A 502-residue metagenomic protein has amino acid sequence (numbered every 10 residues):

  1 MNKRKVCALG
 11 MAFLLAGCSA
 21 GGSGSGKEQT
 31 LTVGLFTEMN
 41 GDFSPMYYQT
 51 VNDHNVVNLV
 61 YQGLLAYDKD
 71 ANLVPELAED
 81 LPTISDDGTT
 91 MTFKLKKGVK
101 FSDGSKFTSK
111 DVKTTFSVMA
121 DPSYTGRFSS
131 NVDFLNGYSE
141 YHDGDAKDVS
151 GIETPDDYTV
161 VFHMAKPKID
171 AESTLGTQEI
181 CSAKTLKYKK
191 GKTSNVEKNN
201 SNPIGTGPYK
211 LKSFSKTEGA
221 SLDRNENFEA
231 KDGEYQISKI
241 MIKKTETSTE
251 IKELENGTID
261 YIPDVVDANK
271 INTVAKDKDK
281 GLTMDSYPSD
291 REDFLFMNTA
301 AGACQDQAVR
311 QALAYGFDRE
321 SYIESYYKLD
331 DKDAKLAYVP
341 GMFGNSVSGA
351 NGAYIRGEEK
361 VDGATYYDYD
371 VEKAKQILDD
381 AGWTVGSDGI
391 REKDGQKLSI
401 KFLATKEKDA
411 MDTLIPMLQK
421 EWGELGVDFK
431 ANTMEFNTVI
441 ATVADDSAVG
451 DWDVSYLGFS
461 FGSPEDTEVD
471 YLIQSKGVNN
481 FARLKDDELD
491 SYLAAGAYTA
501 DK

Functional and structural regions predicted by a protein language model:
V33, G104, K420-Q474: Periplasmic binding protein-like
G34-D86, I204: N-terminal lobe/hinge region of extracytoplasmic solute-binding protein
E79-F128, A303-Q305: Aromatic- and charge-enriched surface segment that lines or borders ligand/interaction sites
P82, D428-I440, T467-K502: Extracytoplasmic/peripheral linker and loop segments enriched in polar/acidic and small residues with frequent Thr/Pro
K94, S129-K187: Surface-exposed binding/hinge segments that line and control ligand-binding clefts or catalytic entry sites
K168, G176-Y235, K239, V371-E372 (+1 more regions): Gly/Pro-rich hinge or "lid" segments in bacterial periplasmic/extracellular proteins
S194-N200, N227-T273, D428-K430: Ligand-site clamp/hinge motif
D306-K420: Append "and occasionally in soluble cytosolic enzymes with long acidic Gly/Pro-rich linkers
